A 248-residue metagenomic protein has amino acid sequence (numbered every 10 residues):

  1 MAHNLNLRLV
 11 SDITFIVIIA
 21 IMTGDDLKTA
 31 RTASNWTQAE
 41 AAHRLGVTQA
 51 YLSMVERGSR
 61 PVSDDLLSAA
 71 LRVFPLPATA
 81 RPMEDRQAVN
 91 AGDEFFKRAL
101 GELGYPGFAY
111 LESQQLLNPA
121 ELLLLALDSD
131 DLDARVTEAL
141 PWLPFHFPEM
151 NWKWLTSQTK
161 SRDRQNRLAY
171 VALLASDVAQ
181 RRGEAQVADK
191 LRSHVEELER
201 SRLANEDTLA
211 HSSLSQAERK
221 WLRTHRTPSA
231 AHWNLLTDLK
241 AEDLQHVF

Functional and structural regions predicted by a protein language model:
M1-I21, T29, E218-W221, R226-H232 (+1 more regions): N-terminal flexible/basic segments that precede or flank functional cores
A2-S11, P106-S201: Mid-protein regulatory/catalytic core that forms ligand/cofactor-binding pockets and protein-protein interaction
I16, P82-Y110, D243, F248: Short, charged recognition helix plus adjacent turn of helix-turn-helix-like nucleic-acid-binding domains
D25-R44: Short basic helix-loop element that most often maps to the first helix and adjoining turn of HTH DNA-binding modules
K28-T29, A39, A50-S53, S68: Residues within the helices of the helix-turn-helix
L45-P61, P82-M83: Recognition helix of helix-turn-helix/homeodomain-like DNA-binding domains that insert into the DNA major groove
G46, D65-R81: DNA major-groove recognition helix of helix-turn-helix/homeodomain DNA-binding modules
A185-F248: Charge-dense, extended regions
